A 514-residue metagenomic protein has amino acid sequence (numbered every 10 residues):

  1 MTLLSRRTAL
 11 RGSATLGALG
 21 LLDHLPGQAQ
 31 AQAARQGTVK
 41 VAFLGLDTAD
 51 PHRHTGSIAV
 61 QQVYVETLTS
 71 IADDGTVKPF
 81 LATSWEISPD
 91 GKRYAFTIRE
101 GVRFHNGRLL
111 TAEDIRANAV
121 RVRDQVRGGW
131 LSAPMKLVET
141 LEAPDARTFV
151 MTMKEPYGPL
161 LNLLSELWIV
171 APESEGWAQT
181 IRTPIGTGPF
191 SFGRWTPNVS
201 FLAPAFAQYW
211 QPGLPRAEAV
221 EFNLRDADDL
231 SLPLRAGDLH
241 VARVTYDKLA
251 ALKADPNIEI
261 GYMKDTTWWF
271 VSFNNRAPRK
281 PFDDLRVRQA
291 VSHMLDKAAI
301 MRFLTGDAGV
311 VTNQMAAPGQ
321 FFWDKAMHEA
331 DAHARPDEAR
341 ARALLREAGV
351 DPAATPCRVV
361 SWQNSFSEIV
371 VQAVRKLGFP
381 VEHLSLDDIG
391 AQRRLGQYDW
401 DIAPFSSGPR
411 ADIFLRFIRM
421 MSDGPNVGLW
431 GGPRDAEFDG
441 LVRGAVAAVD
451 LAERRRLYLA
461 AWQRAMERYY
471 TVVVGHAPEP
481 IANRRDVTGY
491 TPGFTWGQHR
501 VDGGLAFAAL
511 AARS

Functional and structural regions predicted by a protein language model:
T15-L16, L22-P26, T196-S200, A205 (+4 more regions): Detector for C-terminal structural segments
K40, T111-V120, A146-T152, G188-P189 (+6 more regions): Alpha-helical secondary-structure segments
A42-P89, V120, I185-T187: N-terminal lobe/hinge region of extracytoplasmic solute-binding protein
D47-T48, A72-T76, Y157, N162-A219 (+4 more regions): Gly/Pro-rich hinge or "lid" segments in bacterial periplasmic/extracellular proteins
S84-G128, P144, V150, P233 (+1 more regions): Aromatic- and charge-enriched surface segment that lines or borders ligand/interaction sites
T97, L131-S174, R194: Surface-exposed binding/hinge segments that line and control ligand-binding clefts or catalytic entry sites
Q208-L252, Q289, P380-E382: Ligand-site clamp/hinge motif
V310-E347: Structural transition elements
